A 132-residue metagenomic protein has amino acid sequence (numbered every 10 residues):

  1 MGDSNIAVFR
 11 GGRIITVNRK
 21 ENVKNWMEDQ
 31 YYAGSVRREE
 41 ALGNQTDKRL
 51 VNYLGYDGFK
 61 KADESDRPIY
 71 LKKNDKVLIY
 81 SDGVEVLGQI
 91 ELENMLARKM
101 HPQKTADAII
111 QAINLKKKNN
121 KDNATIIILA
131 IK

Functional and structural regions predicted by a protein language model:
M1-K72, D122-I126: "…together with the soluble PPM/PP2C metallo-phosphatase catalytic core" -> "…together with the soluble PPM/PP2C
K48, N52-K132: C-terminal catalytic subdomain
